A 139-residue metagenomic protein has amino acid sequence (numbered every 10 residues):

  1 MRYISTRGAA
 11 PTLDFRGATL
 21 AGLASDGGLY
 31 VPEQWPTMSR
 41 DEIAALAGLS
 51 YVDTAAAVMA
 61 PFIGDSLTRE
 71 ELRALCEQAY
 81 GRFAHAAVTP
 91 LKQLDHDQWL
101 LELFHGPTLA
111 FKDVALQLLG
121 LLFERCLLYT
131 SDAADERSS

Functional and structural regions predicted by a protein language model:
M1-D26: Charged, compositionally biased N-terminal leader segments and the immediate start of the first structured element
D14, S50-T54, V114: Conserved active-site and cofactor/substrate-binding residues in soluble primary-metabolism enzymes
A24-S25, L109, D132: Short conserved micro-motifs on helix faces and helix-strand junctions that flank and scaffold key functional residues
G28-L109: Small-residue-rich anion-binding loops in enzyme active sites
L101-L128: Glycine-rich active-site/cofactor-binding loop and its immediate structural neighborhood
Y129-E136: Conserved small/polar residues in nucleotide/adenosyl-binding loops
S139: Gly/Pro- and small hydrophobic-enriched strand-loop and loop-to-helix capping segments that sit at the rims
